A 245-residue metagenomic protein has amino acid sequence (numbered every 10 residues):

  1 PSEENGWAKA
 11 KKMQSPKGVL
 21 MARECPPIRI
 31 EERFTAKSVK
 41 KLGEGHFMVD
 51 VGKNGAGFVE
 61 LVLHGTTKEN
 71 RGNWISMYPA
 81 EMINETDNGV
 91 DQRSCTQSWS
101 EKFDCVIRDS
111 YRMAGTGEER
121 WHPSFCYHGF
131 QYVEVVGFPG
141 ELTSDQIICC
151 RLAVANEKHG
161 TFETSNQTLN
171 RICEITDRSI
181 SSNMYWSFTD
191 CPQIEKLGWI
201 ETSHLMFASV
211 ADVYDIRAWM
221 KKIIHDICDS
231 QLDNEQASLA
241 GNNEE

Functional and structural regions predicted by a protein language model:
P1-Q193, E201-T202, R217-I227, D233-N243: Extracellular/oxidizing-compartment recognition motifs
K196-Y214: Extended ligand-binding clefts on enzyme/binding-domain cores
A208-A211, H225, D229: Generic alpha-helical structural context detector
